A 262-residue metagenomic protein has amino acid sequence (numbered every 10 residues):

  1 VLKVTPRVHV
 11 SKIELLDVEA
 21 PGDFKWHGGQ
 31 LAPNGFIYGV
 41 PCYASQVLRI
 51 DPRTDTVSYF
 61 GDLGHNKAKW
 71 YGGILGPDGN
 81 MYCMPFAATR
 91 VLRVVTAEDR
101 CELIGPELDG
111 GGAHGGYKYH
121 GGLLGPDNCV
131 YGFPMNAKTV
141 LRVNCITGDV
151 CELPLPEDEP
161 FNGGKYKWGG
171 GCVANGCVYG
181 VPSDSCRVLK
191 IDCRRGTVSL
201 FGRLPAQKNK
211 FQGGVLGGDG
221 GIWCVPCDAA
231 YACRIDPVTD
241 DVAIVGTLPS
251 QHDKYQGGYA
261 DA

Functional and structural regions predicted by a protein language model:
V1-E19: An edge-strand/N-cap motif at the start of beta-rich repeat modules
L2, Q46-L48, R90-L92, T139-L141 (+2 more regions): A short loop-to-beta-strand structural motif that recurs across blades of beta-propeller domains
T5-H9, D51-D55, V95-D99, N144-G148 (+2 more regions): Short loop/turn segments that connect beta-strands within beta-propeller blades
K12-V18, S58-D62, E102-L108, C151-E157 (+2 more regions): Beta-propeller fold detector
D23-Q30, K67-I74, A113-L123, F161-V173 (+2 more regions): Repeated scaffold domains used in trafficking and secretory/extracellular systems, primarily beta-propellers
F36-G39, M81-C83, V130-G132, V178-G180 (+1 more regions): Conserved beta-propeller blade signature
C42, F86, M135, S183 (+1 more regions): Short loop/turn segments immediately following the C-termini of beta-strands
